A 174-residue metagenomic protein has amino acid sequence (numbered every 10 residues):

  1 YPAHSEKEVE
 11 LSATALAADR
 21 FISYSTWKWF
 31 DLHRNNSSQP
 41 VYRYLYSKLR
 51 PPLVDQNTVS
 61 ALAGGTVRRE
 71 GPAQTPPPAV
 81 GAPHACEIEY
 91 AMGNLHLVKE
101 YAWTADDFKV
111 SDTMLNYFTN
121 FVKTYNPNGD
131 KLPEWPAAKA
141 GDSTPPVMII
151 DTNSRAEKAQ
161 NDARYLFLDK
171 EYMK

Functional and structural regions predicted by a protein language model:
Y1-A105: Substrate-gating cap/lid region and adjacent catalytic-acid/histidine neighborhood within extracellular/lumenal
Q39-Y44, T124, N128-E134: Acidic/polar loop patches that form or flank catalytic/metal-binding clefts of enzymes that bind anionic ligands
P52-T58, S143, K158-Q160: Short, solvent-exposed polar/charged micro-motifs at secondary-structure junctions
R68-G71, N153-K174: Tryptophan-rich aromatic "cage" segments
W103-T104, F108, K158-A159: Short, flexible active-site recognition loops that position polar ligands and cofactors
D107-K131: Non-catalytic, well-ordered alpha-helical segments in soluble enzyme domains
N128-E157: Mature extracytoplasmic/periplasmic domains
